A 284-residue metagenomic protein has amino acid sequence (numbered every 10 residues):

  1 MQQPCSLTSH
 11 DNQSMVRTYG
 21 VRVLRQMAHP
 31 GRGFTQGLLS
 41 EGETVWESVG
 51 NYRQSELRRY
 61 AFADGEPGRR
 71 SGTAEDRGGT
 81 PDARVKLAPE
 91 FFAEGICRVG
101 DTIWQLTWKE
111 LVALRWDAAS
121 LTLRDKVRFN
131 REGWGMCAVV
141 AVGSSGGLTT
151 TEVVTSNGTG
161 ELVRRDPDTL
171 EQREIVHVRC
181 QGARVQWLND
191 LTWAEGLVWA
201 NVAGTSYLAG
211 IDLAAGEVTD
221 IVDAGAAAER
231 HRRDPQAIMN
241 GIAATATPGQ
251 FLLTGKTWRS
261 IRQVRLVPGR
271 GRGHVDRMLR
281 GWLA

Functional and structural regions predicted by a protein language model:
P4-G20, E47-F62: Blade/loop signatures of beta-propeller domains
N12-G31, G78-G79: A short helix->beta-strand "capping" segment at the edge of beta-propeller domains
V23-A28, G68, T80-K86, T122-V127 (+3 more regions): A short beta-strand motif characteristic of beta-propeller blades
G31-G42, P89-V99, F129-V142, G147-L148 (+2 more regions): Beta-rich, blade/repeat-based domains predominating in secreted/periplasmic proteins but also intracellular
W46-Y52, I103-E110, V153-T159, A200-G204 (+1 more regions): Conserved beta-strand positions in repeat-built beta-propeller and related beta-rich domains
A61-G65, D117-S120, P167-T169, L213-G216 (+1 more regions): Short loop/turn segments that connect beta-strands within beta-propeller blades
D76-L106, A113-L114, K126-G133: Blade-loop segments of beta-propeller domains
A113-Q181: Hydrophobic, well-structured mid-protein blocks that either form specific transmembrane helices
